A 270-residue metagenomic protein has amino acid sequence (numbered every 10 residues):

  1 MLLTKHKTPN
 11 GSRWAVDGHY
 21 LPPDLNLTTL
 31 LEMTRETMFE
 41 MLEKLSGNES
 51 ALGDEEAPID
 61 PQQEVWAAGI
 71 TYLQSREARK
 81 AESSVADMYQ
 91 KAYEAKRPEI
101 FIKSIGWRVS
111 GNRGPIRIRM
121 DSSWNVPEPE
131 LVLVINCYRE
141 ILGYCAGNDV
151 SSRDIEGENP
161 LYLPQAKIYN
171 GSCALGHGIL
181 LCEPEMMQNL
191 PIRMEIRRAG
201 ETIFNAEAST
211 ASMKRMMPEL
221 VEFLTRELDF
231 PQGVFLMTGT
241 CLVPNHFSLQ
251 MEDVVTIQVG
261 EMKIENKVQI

Functional and structural regions predicted by a protein language model:
M1-I70, E219, E265-I270: Generic N-terminal segment detector
L3, G11-R13, E130, P191-R193 (+1 more regions): Short, acidic/polar N-cap/turn motifs at the starts of alpha helices
T4, T8, T28-T29, T34-T37 (+6 more regions): Residue-identity detector for threonine
K7-G11, V16-Y20, I135-R139, R197-G200 (+1 more regions): Short acidic-glycine loop/turn motifs at beta-strand connectors
F39-I196, E219: Active-site microenvironments in enzyme catalytic cores
R153-I270: Catalytic-pocket segment enriched in acidic/His residues
